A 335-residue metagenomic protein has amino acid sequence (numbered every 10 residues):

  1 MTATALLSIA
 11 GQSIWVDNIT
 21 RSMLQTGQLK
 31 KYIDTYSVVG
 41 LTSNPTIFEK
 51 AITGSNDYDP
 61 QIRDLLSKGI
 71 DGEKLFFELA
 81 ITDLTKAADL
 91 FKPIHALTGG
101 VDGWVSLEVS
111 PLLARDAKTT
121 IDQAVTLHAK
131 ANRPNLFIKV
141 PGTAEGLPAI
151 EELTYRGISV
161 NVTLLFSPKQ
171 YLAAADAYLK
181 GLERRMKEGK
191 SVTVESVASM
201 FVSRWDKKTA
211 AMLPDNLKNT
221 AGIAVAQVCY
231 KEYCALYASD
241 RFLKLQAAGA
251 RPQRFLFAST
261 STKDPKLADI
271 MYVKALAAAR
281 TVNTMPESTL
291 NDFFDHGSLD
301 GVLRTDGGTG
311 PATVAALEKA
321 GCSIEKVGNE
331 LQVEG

Functional and structural regions predicted by a protein language model:
M1-G27: N- or domain-start disorder-to-order transition segments that initiate the globular core
Q12-N18, V39-S43, G103-V109, L136-V140 (+4 more regions): Hydrophobic faces of well-ordered beta-strands that scaffold small-molecule active sites in alpha/beta enzyme cores
I19-R21, T46, S110-A114, P141-E145 (+3 more regions): Active-site beta-loop-alpha junctions enriched in small/polar residues
M23, D116-I121, V140-T154, S167-L179: Active-site-adjacent beta->alpha loops and helix N-cap segments on the catalytic face of soluble alpha/beta enzymes
S37-V38, N132, A149-V160, T193: Glycine-enriched alpha-helix->loop->beta-strand junction motifs that scaffold or abut catalytic
I47-A149: Active-site beta->alpha loop and helix N-cap motifs at the rims of alpha/beta catalytic domains
I158-S288: Catalytic alpha/beta core domains of metabolic enzymes, predominantly
G249-G335: Flexible, acidic glycine-rich loops studded with aromatic residues
